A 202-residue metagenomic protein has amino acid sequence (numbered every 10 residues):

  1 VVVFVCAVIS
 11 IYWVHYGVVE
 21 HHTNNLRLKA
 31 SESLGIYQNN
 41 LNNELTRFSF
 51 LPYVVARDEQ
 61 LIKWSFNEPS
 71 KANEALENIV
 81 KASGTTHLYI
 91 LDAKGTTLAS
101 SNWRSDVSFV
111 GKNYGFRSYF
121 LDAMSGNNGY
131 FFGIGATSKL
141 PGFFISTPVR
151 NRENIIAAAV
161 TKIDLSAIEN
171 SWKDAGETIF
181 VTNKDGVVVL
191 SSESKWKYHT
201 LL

Functional and structural regions predicted by a protein language model:
V3-F66, N128: Juxtamembrane extracytoplasmic/periplasmic/luminal helical "stalk" adjacent to the first N-terminal
E44, W64, E68-K71, G111-G115: Extracytoplasmic/periplasmic, Sec-exported soluble proteins
F50, E74-E77, A93, L121: Solvent-exposed, polar/charged alpha-helical surfaces in well-ordered, non-transmembrane soluble domains, broadly
S70-S83, N113, R150, A158-L202: Solvent-exposed, extracytoplasmic
A82, L98-S171: Extracytoplasmic/periplasmic ligand-binding sensor regions of membrane-associated signaling proteins
L88-A99, I179-V188: Short hydrophobic alpha-helical segments used for membrane anchoring or interfacial signaling
